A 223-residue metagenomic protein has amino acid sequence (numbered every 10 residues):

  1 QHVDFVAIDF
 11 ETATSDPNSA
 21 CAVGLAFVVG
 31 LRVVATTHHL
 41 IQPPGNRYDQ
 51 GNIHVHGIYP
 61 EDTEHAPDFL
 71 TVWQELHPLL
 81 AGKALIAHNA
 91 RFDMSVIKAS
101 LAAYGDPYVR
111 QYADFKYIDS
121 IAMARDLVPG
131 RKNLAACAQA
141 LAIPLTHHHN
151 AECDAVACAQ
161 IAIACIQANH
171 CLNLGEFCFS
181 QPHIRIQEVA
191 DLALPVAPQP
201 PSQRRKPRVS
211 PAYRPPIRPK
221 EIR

Functional and structural regions predicted by a protein language model:
Q1, Q160-R223: Acidic two-metal-ion nuclease catalytic site recognized across multiple nuclease folds, prominently DnaQ/RNase D-T
Q1-A102, D106-A113, P129, A135-H149: Conserved non-catalytic scaffold segment of RNase H-like nuclease domains
D93, K116, D154-A157: Catalytic-loop motifs flanking and including active-site residues across diverse enzymes
I97, M123, C158-A162: Buried hydrophobic packing segments
V109-M123: Conserved beta-strand -> loop -> alpha-helix junction used to position metal-binding or nucleic-acid-contacting
L127-G130, I184: A general structural motif
N150-A164: Acidic, divalent-metal-coordinating active-site segment for phosphoryl/phosphodiester hydrolysis, typified by short
